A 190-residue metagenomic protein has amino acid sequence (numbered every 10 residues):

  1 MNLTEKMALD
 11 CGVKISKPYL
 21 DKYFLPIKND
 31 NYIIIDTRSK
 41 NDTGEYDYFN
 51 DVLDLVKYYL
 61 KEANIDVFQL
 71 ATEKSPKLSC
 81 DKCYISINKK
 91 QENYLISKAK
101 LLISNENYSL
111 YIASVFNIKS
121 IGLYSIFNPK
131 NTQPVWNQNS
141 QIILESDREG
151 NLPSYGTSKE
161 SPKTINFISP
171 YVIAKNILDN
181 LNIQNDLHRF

Functional and structural regions predicted by a protein language model:
M1-F190: Catalytic machinery of carbohydrate-active enzymes, primarily nucleotide-sugar-dependent glycosyltransferases
